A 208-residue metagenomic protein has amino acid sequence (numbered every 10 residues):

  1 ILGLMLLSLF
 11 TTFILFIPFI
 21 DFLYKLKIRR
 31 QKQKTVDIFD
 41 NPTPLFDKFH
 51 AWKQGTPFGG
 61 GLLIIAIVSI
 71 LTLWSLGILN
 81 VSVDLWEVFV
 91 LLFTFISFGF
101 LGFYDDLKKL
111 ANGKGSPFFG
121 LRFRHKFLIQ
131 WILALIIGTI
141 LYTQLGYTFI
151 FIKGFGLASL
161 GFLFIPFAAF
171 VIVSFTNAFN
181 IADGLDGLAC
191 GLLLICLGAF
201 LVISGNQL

Functional and structural regions predicted by a protein language model:
I1-L208: "…together with the soluble PPM/PP2C metallo-phosphatase catalytic core" -> "…together with the soluble PPM/PP2C
